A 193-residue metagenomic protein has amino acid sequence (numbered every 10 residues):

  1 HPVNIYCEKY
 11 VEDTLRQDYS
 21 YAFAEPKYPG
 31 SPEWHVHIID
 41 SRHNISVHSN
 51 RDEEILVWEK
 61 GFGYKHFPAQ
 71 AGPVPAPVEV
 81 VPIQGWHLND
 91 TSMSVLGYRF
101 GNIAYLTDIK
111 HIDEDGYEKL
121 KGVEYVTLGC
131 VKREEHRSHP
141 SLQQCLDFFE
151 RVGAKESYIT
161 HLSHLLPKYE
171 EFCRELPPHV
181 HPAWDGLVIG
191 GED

Functional and structural regions predicted by a protein language model:
H1-Y105, E171-D193: Binuclear metal-dependent hydrolase catalytic cores
E8, L88, I109, L162-L165: Short beta->alpha junction loops/turns
T91-L96, F100-G129: Active-site-proximal loop/helix segments of hydrolase catalytic cores
D113-D193: Binuclear metal-ion centers of metallo-dependent hydrolases, dominated by the metallo-beta-lactamase
